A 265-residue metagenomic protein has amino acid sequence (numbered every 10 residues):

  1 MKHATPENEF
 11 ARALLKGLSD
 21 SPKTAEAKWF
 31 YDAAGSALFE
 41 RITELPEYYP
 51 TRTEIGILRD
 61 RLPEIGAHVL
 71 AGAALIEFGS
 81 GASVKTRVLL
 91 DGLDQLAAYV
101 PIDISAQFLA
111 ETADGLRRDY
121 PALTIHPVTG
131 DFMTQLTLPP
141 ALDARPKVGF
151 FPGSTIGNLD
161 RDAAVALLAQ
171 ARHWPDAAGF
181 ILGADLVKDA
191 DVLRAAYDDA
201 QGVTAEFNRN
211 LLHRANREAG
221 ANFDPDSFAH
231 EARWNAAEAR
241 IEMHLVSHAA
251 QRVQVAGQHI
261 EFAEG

Functional and structural regions predicted by a protein language model:
M1-W29, S36: N-terminal auxiliary segments of SAM/dcSAM-dependent transferases
P22-G66: Class I SAM-dependent methyltransferase Rossmann-like catalytic core, especially the SAM/SAH-binding loop
G72-G81: Conserved class I S-adenosyl-L-methionine
A82-Q95: Conserved SAM-binding loop of SAM-dependent methyltransferases across substrates and taxa, primarily the Class I
I102-Q107: Conserved SAM/SAH-binding beta-strand->alpha-helix loop
N158-Q170: A short, conserved alpha-helix within the catalytic core of class I
H173-V187: Conserved beta-strand signature within the Rossmann-like core of class I S-adenosyl-L-methionine
R194-G265: Substrate-binding/catalytic lobe of Class I Rossmann-like enzymes that use SAM or dcSAM, i.e., the mid-to-C-terminal
